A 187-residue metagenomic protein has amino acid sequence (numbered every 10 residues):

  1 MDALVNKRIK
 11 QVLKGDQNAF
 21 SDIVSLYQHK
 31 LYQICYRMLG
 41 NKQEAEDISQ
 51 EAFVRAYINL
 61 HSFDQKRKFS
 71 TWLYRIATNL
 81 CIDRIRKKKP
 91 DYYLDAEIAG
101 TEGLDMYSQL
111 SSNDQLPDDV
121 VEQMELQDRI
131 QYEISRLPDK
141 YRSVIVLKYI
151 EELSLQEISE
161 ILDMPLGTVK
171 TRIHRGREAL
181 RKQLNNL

Functional and structural regions predicted by a protein language model:
M1-K30, R37, D118, S135 (+3 more regions): N-terminal module of bacterial RNA polymerase sigma factors
L13-K14, F53-K68: Sigma70-family region 2
Q33, D47-V54, R67-N79: Structural recognition of an alpha-helix C-terminal capping motif at a helix-to-coil junction
H61-D64, T78-A96, R175: Arg/Lys-rich amphipathic alpha helix in sigma70-family domain 2
R86-K89, L137, R142, T171-L187: Short, Lys/Arg-enriched C-terminal cap helix and immediately downstream tail that follows
G103-S135: Acidic, proline/glycine-rich intrinsically disordered inter-domain spacer in sigma factors
D128-T168: Helix-turn-helix DNA-binding module
